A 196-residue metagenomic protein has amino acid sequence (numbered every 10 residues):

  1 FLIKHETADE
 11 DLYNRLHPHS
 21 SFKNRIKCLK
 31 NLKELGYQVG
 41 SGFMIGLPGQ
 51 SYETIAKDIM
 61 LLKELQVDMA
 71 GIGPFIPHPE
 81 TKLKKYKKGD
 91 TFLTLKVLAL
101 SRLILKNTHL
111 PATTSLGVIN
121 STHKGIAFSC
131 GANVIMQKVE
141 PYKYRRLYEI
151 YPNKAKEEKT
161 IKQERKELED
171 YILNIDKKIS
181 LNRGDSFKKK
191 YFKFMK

Functional and structural regions predicted by a protein language model:
F1-G36, M44-Q66, T81-F92: Conserved non-cysteine loop/helix-boundary elements of the Radical SAM core domain that shape
H5-T7, V39-I45, I72-P74, A112-T114: A cross-domain feature marking catalytic cores of carbohydrate-active enzymes and several ubiquitous metabolic/repair
L35-Q38, E157: Intrinsically disordered, low-complexity Ser/Thr/Pro-rich tracts
Q66-K196: Auxiliary Fe-S-binding modules of radical SAM enzymes
